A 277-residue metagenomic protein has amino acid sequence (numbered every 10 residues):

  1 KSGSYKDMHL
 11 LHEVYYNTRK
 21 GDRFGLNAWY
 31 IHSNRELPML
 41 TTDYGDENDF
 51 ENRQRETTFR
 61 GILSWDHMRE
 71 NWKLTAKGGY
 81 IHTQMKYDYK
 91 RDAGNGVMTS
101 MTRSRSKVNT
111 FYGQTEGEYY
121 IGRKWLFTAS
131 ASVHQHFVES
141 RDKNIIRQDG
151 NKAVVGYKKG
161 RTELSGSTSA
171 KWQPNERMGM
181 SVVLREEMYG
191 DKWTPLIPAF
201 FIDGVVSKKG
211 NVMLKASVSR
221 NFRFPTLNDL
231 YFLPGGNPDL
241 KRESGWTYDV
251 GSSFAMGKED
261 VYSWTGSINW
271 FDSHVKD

Functional and structural regions predicted by a protein language model:
K1, I31, E36-G45, K86-V97 (+4 more regions): Outer-membrane beta-barrel translocator domains and adjoining extracellular loop/strand segments of Gram-negative
G3-D7, G21-L74, G78-N109: Flexible loop and strand-edge segments within Gram-negative outer membrane beta-barrel domains
L10-Y16, G61-H67, G113-Y119, G166-W172 (+2 more regions): Residues on the lipid-exposed face of transmembrane beta-strands in outer-membrane beta-barrel proteins
H12-V14, L26-A28, L63, A76-G78 (+6 more regions): Membrane-embedded beta-strand positions of outer-membrane beta-barrel proteins
N17-G21, M68-W72, Y120-K124, N175-G179 (+3 more regions): Outer-membrane beta-barrel channels and translocator barrels
Y30-N34, R69, Y80-K86, V133-E139 (+7 more regions): Transmembrane beta-strands of outer-membrane beta-barrel pores
Q54-T57, Y80, N95-S181: Outer-membrane beta-barrel transmembrane domain signature of Gram-negative proteins, especially the mid-to-C-terminal
R69-Y89, S207, M213-K215, R242-D277: Membrane-embedded beta-barrel scaffold of Gram-negative outer-membrane proteins
